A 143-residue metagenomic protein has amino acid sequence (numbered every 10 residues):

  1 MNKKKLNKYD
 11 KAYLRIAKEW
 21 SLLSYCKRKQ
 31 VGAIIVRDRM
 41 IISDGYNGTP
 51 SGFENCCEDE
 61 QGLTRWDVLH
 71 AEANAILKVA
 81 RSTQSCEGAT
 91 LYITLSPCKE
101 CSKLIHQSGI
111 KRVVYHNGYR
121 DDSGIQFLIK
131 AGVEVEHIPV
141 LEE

Functional and structural regions predicted by a protein language model:
M1-E143: Zinc-dependent deaminase catalytic domain
